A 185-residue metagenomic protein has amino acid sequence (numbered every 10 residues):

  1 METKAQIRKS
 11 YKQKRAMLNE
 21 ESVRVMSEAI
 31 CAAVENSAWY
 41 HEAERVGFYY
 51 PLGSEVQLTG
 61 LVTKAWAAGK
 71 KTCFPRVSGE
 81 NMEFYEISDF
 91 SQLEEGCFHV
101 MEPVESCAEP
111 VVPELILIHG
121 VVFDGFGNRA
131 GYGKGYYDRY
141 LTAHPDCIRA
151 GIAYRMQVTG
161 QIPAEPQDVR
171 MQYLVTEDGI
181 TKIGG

Functional and structural regions predicted by a protein language model:
M1-V111: N-terminal active-site beta-alpha-beta segment that forms phosphate/nucleotide-binding and substrate-recognition loops
E2-Q6, Q13-M17, V111-I116, G125-R129 (+1 more regions): Surface-exposed, charge/polar-rich loops and edge strands
Y11, F48, T72, L117 (+2 more regions): A residue-level signal for conserved active-site and pocket-lining positions in enzyme catalytic cores
Y50, G120, D178: Glycine-rich, N-terminal phosphate-binding loop of Rossmann-like dinucleotide-binding domains
T63, Y132-Y137: Charged helix-capping and loop-helix junction motifs
P103, H119-V122: A structured binding-face within diverse protein domains that lines the active/interaction site
